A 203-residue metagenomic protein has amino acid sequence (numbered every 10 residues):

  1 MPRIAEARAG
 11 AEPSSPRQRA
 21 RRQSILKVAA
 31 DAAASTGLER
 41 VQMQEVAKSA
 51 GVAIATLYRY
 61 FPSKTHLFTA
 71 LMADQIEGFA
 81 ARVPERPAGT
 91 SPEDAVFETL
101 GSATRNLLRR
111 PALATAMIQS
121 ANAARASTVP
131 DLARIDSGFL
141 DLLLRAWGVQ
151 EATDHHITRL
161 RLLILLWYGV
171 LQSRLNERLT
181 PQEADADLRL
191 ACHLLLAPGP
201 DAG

Functional and structural regions predicted by a protein language model:
M1-R8, L140-G148, N176-G203: C-terminal peripheral helix-coil segments that are non-catalytic and often amphipathic
M1-T36, R40-S49, H66-T69: Basic, helix-initiating cap at the start of DNA-binding domains
I25-A33, Q75, A103, W167: Short hydrophobic clusters on alpha-helical segments that form packing/core surfaces in small helical domains
A33, F68-Q75, M117, A121: Alpha-helical DNA-contacting segments of helix-turn-helix folds
G51-F61: Short hydrophobic/aromatic patch on the recognition helix
A70, P84-R109: Hydrophobic alpha-helical connector segments
P84-E85, A116-A124: Short linear capping/connector segments at secondary-structure termini
A124-Y168, D185-H193: Amphipathic alpha-helical packing segments from all-alpha helical-bundle domains
